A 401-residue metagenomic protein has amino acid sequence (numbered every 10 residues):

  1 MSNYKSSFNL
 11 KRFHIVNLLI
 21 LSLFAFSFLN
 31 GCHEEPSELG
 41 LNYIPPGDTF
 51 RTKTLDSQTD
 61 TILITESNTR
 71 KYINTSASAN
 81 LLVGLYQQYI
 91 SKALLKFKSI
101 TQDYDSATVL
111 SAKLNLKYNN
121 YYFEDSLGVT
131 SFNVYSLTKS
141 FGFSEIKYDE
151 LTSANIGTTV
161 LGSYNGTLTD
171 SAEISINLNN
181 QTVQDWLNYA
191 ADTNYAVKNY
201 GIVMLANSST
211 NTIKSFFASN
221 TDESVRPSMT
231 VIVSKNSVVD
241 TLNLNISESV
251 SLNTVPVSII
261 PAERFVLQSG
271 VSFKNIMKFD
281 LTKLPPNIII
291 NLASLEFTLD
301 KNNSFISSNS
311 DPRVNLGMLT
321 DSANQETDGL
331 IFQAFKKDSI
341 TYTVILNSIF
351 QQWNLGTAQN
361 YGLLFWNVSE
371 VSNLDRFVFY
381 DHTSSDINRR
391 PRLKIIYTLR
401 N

Functional and structural regions predicted by a protein language model:
S2-N401: Secreted, disulfide-rich extracellular signaling modules
